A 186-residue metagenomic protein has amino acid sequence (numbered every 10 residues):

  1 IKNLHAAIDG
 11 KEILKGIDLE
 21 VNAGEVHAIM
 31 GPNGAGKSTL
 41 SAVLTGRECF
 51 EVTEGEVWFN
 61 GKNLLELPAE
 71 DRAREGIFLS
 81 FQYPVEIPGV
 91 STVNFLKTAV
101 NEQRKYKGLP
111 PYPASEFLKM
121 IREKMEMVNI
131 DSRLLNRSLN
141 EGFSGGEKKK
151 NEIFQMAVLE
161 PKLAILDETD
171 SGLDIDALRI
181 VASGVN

Functional and structural regions predicted by a protein language model:
L14-G16: Conserved structural motif at the start of ABC-family nucleotide-binding domains
M30-P32: The feature captures the beta-strand-to-loop junction immediately N-terminal to the Walker
E56-R72, N140: ABC ATPase NBD Q-loop/coupling interface
L79, Y83, G89-K105, F117-M120: Q-loop/switch helix immediately C-terminal to the Walker
M156-A157: ABC ATPase C-loop
I165-T169, D176: Walker B catalytic motif
L178-N186: Helical segment within the ABC ATPase nucleotide-binding domain
